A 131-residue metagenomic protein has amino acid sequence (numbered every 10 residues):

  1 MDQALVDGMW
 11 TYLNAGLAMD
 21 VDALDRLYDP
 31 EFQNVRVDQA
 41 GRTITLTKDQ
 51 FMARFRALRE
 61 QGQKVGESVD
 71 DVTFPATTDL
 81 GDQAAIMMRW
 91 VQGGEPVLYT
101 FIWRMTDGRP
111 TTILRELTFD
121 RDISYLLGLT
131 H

Functional and structural regions predicted by a protein language model:
M1-E31, D38, I44-L46, Q50 (+1 more regions): Short, low-complexity N-terminal intrinsically disordered segments enriched in polar/charged residues
A4, Q33, L46-P96: Surface-exposed, charged secondary-structure patches
L5-D7, T43, V69, T111-L114: A broad structural signal for short, well-ordered beta-strand segments within beta-sheet-rich domains
M9, N34, R54, I86-M88 (+2 more regions): Polar/charged side chains located within well-ordered beta-strands of beta-rich proteins
R36-D38, R104-M105: Residue-level signal for short segments within beta-strands and strand-turn junctions of well-structured beta-sheet
P96-L129: Short beta-strand edge/turn micro-motifs at domain boundaries
